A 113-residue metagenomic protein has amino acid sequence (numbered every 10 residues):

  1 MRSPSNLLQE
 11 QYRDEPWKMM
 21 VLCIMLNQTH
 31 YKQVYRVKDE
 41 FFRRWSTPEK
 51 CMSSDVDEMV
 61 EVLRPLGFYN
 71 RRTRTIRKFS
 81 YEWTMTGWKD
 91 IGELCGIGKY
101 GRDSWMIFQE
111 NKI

Functional and structural regions predicted by a protein language model:
M1-W88: N-terminal polyanion-binding entry modules of DNA glycosylases/AP lyases and select other DNA-binding proteins
F79, D90-E93, W105: Amphipathic alpha-helical interface segments
T86-G87, G101-S104: Short, structured loop/turn "capping" segments at alpha-beta junctions
D103-I113: Catalytic Zn2+-binding segment of zinc metalloproteases
